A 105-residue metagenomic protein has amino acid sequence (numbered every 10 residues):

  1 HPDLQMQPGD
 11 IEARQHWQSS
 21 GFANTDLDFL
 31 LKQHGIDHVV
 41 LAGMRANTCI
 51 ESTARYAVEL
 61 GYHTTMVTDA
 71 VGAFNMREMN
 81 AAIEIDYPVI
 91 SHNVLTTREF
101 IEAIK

Functional and structural regions predicted by a protein language model:
H1-K105: Active-site-adjacent betaalpha module
